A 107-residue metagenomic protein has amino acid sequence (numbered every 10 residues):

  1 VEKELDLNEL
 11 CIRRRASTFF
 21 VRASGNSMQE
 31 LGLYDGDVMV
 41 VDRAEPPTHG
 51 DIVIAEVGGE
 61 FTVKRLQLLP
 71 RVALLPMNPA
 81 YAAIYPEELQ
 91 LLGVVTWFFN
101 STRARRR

Functional and structural regions predicted by a protein language model:
V1-R107: Acidic/glycine-rich C-terminal interaction modules and beta/coil loop segments that lie outside canonical DNA-binding
